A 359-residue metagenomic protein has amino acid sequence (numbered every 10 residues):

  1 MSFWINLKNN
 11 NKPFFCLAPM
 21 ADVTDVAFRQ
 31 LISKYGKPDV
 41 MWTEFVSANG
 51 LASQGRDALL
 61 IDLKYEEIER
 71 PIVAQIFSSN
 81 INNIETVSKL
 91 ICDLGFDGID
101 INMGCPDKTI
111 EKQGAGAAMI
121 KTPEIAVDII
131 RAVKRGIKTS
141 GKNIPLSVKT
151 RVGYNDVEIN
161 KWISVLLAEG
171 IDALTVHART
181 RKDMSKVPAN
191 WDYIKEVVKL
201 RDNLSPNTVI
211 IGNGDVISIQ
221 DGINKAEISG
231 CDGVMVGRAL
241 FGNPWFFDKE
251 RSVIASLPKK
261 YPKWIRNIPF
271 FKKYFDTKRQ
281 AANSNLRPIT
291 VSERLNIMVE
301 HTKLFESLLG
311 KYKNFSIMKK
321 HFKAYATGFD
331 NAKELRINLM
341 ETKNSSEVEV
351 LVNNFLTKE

Functional and structural regions predicted by a protein language model:
M1-W4, N11, F15, A21 (+7 more regions): Alpha/beta catalytic cores of nucleotide-metabolism and tRNA/nucleoside-modifying enzymes
S2-I5, N11, M20-L90: Glycine-rich, positively charged N-terminal anion/phosphate-binding segment
N10-F14, N49-I72, C105, K112-Q113 (+2 more regions): N-terminal small/glycine-rich loop or linker at the start of catalytic domains across soluble metabolic enzymes
F15-A18, M41-T43, I72-I76, I99 (+4 more regions): Hydrophobic faces of well-ordered beta-strands that scaffold small-molecule active sites in alpha/beta enzyme cores
M20-D22, V46-A48, F77-S79, G104-P106 (+4 more regions): Active-site beta-loop-alpha junctions enriched in small/polar residues
Y35, E85-I99, M103-Q113, E124-T208: Alpha/beta enzyme core
P38-G55, A117, T122, A126 (+2 more regions): Glycine-rich, aromatic-flanked loop segments that form ligand/cofactor-binding clefts across common enzyme folds
L59-L60, G114-I120, D183-M184: Short glycine-enriched, charge-decorated loop/helix-capping segments at active-site entrances that position
